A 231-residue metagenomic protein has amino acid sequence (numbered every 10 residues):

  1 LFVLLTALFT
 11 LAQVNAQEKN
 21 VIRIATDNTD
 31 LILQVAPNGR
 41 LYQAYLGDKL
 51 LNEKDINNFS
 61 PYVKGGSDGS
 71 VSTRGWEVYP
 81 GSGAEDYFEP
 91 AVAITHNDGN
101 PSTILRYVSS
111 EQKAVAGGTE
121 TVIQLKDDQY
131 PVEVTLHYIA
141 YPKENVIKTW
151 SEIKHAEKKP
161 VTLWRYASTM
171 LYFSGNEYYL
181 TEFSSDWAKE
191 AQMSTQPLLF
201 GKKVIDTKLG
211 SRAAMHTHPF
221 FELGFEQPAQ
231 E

Functional and structural regions predicted by a protein language model:
L1-K19: Bacterial Sec-dependent N-terminal signal peptides
E18-A25, T29-I32, L41-E231: Polysaccharide-binding surfaces and accessory modules of carbohydrate-active proteins
